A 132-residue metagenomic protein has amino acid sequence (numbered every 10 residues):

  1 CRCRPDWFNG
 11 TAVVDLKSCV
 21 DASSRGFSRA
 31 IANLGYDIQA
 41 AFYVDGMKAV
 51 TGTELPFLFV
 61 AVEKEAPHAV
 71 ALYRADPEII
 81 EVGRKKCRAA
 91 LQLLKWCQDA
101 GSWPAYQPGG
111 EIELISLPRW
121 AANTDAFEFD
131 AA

Functional and structural regions predicted by a protein language model:
C1, F8, N33-D37: Alpha-helix initiation and capping sites
C1-C3, Q107-P108: Metal-dependent nuclease catalytic cores that hydrolyze phosphodiester bonds in DNA/RNA, characterized by
C3-R29: Conserved catalytic cores of phosphodiester-cleaving nucleases, focusing on short active-site segments
A32-D37, F42-A132: Metal-dependent nuclease catalytic regions and adjoining charged, substrate-binding loops involved in nucleic-acid end
